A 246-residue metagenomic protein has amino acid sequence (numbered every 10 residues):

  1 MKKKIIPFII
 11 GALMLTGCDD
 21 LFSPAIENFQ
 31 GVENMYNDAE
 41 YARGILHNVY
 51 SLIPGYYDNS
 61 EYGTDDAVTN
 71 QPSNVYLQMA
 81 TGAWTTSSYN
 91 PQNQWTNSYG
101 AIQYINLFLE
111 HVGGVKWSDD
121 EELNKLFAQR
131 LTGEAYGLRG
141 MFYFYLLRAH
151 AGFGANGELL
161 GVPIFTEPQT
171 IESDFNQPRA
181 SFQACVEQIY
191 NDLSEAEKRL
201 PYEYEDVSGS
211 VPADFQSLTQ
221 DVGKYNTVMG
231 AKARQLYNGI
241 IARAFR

Functional and structural regions predicted by a protein language model:
M1-K4: Positively charged n-region of N-terminal signal peptides that target proteins for export
C18-T64: Membrane-proximal, proline-rich intrinsically disordered regions
D20-L21, G239, R243: Surface-exposed extracellular loop regions of Gram-negative outer-membrane beta-barrel proteins
R43, Y76-G152, E172-E187, L193-E205: Conserved, well-structured interaction surfaces
W95-T96, D119-L123, Q220-R234: Outer-membrane beta-barrel proteins
F153-P168: Short, flexible, mixed-charge acidic loops at enzyme active sites
Y202-G230: Surface-exposed intrinsically disordered loops and tails
